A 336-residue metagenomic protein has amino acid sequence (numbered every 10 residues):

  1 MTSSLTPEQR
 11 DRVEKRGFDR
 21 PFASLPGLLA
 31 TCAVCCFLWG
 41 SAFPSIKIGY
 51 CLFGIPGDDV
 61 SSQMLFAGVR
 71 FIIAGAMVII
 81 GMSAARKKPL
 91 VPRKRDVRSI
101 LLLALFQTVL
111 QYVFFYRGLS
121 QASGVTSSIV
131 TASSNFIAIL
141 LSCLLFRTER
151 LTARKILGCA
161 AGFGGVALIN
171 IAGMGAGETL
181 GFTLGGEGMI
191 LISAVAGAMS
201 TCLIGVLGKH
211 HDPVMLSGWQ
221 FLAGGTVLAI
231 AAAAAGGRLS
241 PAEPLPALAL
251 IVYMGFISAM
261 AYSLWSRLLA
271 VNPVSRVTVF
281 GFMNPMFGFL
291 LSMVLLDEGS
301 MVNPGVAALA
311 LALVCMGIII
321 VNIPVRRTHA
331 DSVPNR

Functional and structural regions predicted by a protein language model:
T2-D11, C51-L110, I137-L141, A196-S200 (+3 more regions): Transmembrane alpha-helices of multi-pass small-molecule transport proteins
T2-G68, T179-V206, I230, I251 (+3 more regions): Glycine-/small-residue-enriched transmembrane alpha-helix faces in small-molecule transporters and effluxers
T2-P21, F71, E149, N170-A172 (+2 more regions): C-terminal-most transmembrane helix of multi-pass membrane proteins
S24-L29, D59-M64, P92-R98, I171-A196 (+2 more regions): Juxtamembrane helix-entry segments on the extracytoplasmic side of multipass membrane proteins
A42, S83-S127, T131, L168-I169 (+1 more regions): Specific transmembrane alpha-helical segments of multi-pass solute transporters/efflux pumps, especially DMT/EamA
S45-I48, L52, I73-P92, F163-G181 (+3 more regions): Membrane-interface helix-cap regions at the ends of transmembrane helices in multi-pass membrane proteins
G49, F66, G118, L144-R147 (+6 more regions): Hydrophobic/aromatic residues within transmembrane alpha-helices of multi-pass small-molecule transporters
V69, T108, Y112, G124-S134 (+2 more regions): Helix-helix packing/entry segments at the starts of transmembrane helices
